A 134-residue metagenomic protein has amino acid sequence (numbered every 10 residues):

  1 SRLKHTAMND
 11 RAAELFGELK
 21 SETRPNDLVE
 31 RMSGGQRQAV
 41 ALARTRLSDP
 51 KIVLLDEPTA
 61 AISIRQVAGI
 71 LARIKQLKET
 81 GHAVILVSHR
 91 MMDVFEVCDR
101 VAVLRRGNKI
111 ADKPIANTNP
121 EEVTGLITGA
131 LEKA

Functional and structural regions predicted by a protein language model:
S1-A134: Glycine-rich phosphate-binding loops of nucleotide-dependent enzymes
